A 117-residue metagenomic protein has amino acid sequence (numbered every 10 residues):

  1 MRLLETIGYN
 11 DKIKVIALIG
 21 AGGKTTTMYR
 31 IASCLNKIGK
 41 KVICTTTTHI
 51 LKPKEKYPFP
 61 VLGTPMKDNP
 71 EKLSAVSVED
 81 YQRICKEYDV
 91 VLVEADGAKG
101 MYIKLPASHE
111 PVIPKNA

Functional and structural regions predicted by a protein language model:
M1-L4, S74-V76: A short, flexible low-complexity segment enriched in Lys/Arg and Gly/Pro that occurs in N-terminal basic tails
R2-I38: Walker A (P-loop) phosphate-binding motif
I7-N10, P58-P60, I84-V90: Generic detector of short, locally flexible boundary/turn motifs and exposed helical patches
K14, G39-K41, E87-D89: Short coil/turn segments at beta-strand junctions that form active-site/ligand-binding loops
L18-I19, V42-T47, L62-T64, V91-G97 (+1 more regions): General beta-strand structural signal in soluble alpha/beta enzymes
A32-E71: N-terminal phosphate/diphosphate-binding loop that engages ATP/GTP or pyrophosphate donors across diverse enzyme folds
N69-E110: Phosphate-binding/switch loop-helix module in NTP-utilizing enzymes
V112-A117: Gly/Ser/Thr-rich active-site loops/lids in small-molecule metabolic enzymes that frequently grip phosphoryl groups
